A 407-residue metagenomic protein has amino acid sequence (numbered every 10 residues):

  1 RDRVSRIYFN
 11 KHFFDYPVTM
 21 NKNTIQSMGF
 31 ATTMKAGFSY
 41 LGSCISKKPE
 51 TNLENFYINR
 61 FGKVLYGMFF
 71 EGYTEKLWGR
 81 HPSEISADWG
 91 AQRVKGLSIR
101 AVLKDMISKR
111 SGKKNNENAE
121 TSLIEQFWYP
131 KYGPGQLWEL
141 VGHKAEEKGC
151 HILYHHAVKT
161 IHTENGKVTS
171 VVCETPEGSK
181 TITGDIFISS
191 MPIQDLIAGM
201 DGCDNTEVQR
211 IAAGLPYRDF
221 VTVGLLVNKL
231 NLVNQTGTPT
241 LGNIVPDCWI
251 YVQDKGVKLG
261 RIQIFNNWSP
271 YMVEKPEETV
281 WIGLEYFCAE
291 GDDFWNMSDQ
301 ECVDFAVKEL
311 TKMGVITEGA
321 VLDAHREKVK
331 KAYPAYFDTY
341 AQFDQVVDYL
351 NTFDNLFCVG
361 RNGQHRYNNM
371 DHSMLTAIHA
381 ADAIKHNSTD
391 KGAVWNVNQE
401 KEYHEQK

Functional and structural regions predicted by a protein language model:
R1-D2, Y154-H156, G360: Short loop/edge segments at beta-strand edges and connector loops that shape dinucleotide/nucleotide cofactor-binding
R1-Y8, V64-M68, Y217, L232 (+2 more regions): A short alpha-helix-loop-beta-strand transition element characteristic of N-terminal alpha/beta dinucleotide-binding
H12, K22-T24, M28, T33-I161 (+2 more regions): Active-site/ligand-binding neighborhood in enzyme catalytic cores
P130, H156-V315, Q342, Y349 (+1 more regions): Mid-domain catalytic core of redox enzymes that form a hydrophobic substrate pocket/lid adjacent to a catalytic redox
H151-L153, L322-H325, F357: General small-molecule cofactor/ligand-binding pocket signal
F220, I316-K328, K391: A short coil-to-beta-strand element that immediately follows conserved catalytic motifs
E327-K330, Y336-K407: C-terminal lid/capping helical subdomain adjacent to the catalytic/cofactor pocket in oxidative enzymes
